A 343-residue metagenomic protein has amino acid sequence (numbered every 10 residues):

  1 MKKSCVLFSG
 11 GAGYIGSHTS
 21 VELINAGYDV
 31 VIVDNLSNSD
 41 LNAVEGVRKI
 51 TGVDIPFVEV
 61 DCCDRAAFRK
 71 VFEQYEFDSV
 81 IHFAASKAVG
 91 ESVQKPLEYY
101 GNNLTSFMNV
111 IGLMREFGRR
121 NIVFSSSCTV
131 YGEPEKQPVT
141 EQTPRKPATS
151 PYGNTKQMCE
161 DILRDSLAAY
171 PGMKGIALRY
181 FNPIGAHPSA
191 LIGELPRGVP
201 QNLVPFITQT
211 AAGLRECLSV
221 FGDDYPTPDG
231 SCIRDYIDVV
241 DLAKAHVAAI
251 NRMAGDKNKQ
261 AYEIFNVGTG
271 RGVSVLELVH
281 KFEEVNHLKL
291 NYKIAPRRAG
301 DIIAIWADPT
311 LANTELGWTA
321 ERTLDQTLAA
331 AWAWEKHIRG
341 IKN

Functional and structural regions predicted by a protein language model:
K2-S79, V199: N-terminal Rossmann/SDR dinucleotide-binding element
H18, E22, L113, I162 (+1 more regions): Rossmann-fold NAD(P)-dependent oxidoreductase module
C63-D64, K95, N103, D308 (+1 more regions): Acidic/polar helix N-cap motif
S79-I81, V123: N-terminal Rossmann-like NAD(P) cofactor-binding module of classical short-chain dehydrogenase/reductase
A84-K87, S126-S127: Conserved NAD(P)H cofactor-binding loop of Rossmann-fold oxidoreductase domains
Q94-L97, G101-N109, E116, N121 (+2 more regions): Catalytic helix-loop patch of NAD(P)-dependent Rossmann-fold dehydrogenases
V204-N343: C-terminal substrate-binding subdomain of Rossmann-fold SDR/epimerase-dehydratase oxidoreductases
